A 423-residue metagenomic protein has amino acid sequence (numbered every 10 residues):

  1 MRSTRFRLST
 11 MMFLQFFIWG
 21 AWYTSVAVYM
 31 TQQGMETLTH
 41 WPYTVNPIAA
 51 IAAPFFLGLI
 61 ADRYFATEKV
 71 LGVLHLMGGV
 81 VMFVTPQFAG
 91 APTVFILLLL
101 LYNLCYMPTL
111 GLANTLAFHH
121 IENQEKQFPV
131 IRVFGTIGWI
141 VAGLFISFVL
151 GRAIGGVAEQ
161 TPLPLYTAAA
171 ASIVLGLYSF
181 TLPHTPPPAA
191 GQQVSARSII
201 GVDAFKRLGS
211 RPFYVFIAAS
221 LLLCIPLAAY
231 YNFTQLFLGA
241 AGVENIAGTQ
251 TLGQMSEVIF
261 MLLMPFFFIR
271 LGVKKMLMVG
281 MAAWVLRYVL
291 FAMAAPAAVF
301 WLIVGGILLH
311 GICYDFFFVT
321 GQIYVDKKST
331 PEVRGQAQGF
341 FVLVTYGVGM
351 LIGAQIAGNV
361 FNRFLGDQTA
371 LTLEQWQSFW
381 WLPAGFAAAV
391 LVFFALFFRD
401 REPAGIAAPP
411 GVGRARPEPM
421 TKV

Functional and structural regions predicted by a protein language model:
M1-A50, P212-Q250, F318, A354: Helix-loop boundary and gating motifs at the non-cytosolic
M1-R2, L182-A218, R414-P419: Juxtamembrane intracellular "pre-TM" segments in multi-pass secondary transporters
F13, V81, P92-L112, L116 (+2 more regions): Hydrophobic core of transmembrane alpha-helices in multi-pass small-molecule transporters, especially MFS/SLC-type
W41-A61, T251-M264: Central cavity-lining transmembrane alpha-helices of secondary-active solute carriers, predominantly the Major
D62-L76, I269-M281: Cytoplasmic membrane-interface "Motif A"-like loop-to-helix N-cap segments of 12-TM Major Facilitator Superfamily
L76-G90, A282-P296: C-terminal ends and interior cores of transmembrane alpha-helices in multi-pass membrane transporters/permeases
T85-Q87, A171-P183, F379-R416, T421-V423: Multi-pass alpha-helical transporter architecture, strongest for 12-TM Major Facilitator/SLC carriers used
F148-A170, N359-A387: A membrane-interface helix-boundary motif in multi-pass transporters
